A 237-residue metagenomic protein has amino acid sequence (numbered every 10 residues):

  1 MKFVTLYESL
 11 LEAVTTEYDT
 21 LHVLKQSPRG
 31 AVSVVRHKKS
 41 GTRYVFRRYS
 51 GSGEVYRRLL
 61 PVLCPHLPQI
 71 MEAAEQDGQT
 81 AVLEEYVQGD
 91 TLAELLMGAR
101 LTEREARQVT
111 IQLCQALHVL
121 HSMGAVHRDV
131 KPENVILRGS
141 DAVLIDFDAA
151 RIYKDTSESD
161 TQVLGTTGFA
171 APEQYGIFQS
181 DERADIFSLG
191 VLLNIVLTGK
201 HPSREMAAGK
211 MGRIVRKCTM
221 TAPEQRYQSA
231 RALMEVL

Functional and structural regions predicted by a protein language model:
D19-R58: ATP-binding glycine-rich loop module of kinase domains
L63-E72: Conserved HxN/HPN-centered segment at the entrance to the catalytic loop of eukaryotic protein kinase-like domains
D77-T91, L95: Conserved short submotifs of the Hanks-type protein kinase catalytic core that shape the nucleotide-binding pocket
V109-T110: Activation segment signature within eukaryotic-like protein kinase domains
H121-L137: Catalytic-loop of the protein kinase fold
S159-E173: Conserved activation segment of eukaryotic-like protein kinases, specifically the C-terminal portion of the activation
D185: Conserved catalytic-loop aspartate of Hanks-type protein kinases
R226: Conserved HRD-motif arginine in the catalytic loop of eukaryotic-like protein kinases
